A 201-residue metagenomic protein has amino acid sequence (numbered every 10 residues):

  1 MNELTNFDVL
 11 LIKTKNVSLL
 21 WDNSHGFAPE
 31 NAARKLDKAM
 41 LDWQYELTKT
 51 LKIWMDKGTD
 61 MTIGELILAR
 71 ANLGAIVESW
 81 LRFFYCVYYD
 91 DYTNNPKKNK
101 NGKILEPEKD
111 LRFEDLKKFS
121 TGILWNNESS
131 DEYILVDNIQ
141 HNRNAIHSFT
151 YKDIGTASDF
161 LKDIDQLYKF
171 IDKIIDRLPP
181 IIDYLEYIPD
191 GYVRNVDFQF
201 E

Functional and structural regions predicted by a protein language model:
M1-I67: Charged alpha-helical initiation segments
L10-V17, W43-T50, W54, A69 (+5 more regions): Amphipathic alpha-helices that form helix-helix packing interfaces
V17-N23, F27, T50-K57, D91-N95 (+4 more regions): Surface-exposed polar/charged interaction patches
M55-T59, Y85, Y89, Y151-G155: Short, flexible helix-adjacent loops and helix caps
I63-Y88: Short, hydrophobic, well-ordered secondary-structure elements
N72, W80, K109-L116, E132-N142: Amphipathic alpha-helical interface surfaces
V87-E128, L161: Short, charged amphipathic alpha-helical segments flanked by flexible coils
L124-F200: Charge-enriched, short contiguous segments at helix-coil
